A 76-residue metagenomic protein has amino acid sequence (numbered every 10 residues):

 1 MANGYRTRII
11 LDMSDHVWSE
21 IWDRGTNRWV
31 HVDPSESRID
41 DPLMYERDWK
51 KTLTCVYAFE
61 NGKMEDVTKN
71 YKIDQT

Functional and structural regions predicted by a protein language model:
M1-W18, W22-R24: Active-site neighborhood of thiol-dependent amide/isopeptide-bond enzymes
L11-D12, T26-T76: Alpha-helical and coiled-coil interaction segments, frequently adjacent to or embedded within charge-biased
